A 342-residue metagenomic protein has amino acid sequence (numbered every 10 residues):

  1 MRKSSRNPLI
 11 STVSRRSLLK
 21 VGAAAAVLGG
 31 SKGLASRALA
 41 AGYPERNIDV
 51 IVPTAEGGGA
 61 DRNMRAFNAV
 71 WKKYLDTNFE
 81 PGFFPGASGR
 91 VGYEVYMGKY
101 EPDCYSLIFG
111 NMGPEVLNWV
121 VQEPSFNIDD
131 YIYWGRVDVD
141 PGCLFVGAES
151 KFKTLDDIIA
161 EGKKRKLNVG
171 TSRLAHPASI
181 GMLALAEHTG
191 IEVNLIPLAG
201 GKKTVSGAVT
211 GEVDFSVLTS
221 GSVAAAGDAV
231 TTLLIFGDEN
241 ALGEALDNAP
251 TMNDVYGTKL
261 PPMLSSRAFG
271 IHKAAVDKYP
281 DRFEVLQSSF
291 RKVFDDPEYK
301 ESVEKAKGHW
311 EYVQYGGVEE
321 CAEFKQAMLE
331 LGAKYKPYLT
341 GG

Functional and structural regions predicted by a protein language model:
M1-S17, V21-L28, K32: N-terminal secretory signal peptides
R37-V50, Y100-Y105, I159-L167, K305 (+1 more regions): Immediate post-signal peptide segment of exported/extracytoplasmic ligand-binding proteins
L39-D129, L174, A178, I191-V217 (+4 more regions): N-terminal (or domain-start) structured segment
E45-N47, D281-G342: An extracytoplasmic/periplasmic, membrane-proximal ligand-sensing/linker region
W71, G98-C104, W119-K203, A268-E301: Hinge/capping helix and adjacent helix->loop/strand transition within the periplasmic-binding protein
V139, S222-D295: C-terminal lobe and pocket-closing loops of periplasmic/extracytoplasmic Venus-flytrap solute-binding proteins
S220-V223, G227-A229, Q326-A333: N-terminal secretory/targeting leader peptides
